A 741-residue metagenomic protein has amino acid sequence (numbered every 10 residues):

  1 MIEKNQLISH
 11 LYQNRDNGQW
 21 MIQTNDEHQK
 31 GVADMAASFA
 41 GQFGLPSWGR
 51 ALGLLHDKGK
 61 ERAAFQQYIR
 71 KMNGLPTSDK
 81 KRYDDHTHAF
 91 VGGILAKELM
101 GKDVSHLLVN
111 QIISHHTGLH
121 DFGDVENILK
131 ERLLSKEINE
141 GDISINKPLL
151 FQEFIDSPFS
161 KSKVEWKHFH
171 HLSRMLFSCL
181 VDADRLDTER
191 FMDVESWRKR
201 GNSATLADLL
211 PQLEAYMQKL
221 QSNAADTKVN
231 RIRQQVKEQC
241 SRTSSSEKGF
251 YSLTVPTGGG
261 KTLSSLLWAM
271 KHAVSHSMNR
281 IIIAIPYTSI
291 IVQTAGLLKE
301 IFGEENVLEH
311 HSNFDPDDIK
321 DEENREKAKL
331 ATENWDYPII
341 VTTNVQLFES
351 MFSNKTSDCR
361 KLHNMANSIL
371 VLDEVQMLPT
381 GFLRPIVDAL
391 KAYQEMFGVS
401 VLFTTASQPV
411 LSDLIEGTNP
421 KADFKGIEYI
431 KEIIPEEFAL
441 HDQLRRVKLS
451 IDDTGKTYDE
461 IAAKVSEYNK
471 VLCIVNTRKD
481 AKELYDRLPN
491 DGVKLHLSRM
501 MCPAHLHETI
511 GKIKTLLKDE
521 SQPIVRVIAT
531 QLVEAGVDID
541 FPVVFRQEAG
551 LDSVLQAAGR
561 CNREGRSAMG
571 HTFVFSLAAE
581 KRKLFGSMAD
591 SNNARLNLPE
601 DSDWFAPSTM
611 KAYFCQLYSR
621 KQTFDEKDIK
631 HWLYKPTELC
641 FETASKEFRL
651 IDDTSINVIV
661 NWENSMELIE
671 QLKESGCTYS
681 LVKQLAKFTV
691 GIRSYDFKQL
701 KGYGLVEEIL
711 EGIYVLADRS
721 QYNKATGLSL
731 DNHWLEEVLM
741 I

Functional and structural regions predicted by a protein language model:
I2-A215: Accessory nucleic-acid engagement/destabilization modules that flank
H10-D16, E309-E322, N476-K479, K494-K514 (+1 more regions): Conserved helicase motor
L108, Q394, D459-Y468, I474 (+6 more regions): C-terminal helicase lobe and adjacent C-terminal extensions/tails of nucleic-acid helicase motors
E247-A269: Walker A/P-loop
M270, M278-F302, H311-F314, V410: Conserved Walker A/P-loop ATP-binding site and its immediately adjacent core in helicase/helicase-like ATPase domains
G303-F352: Inter-Walker segment of RecA-like/P-loop motor cores
V345-L347, D358-M396: SF2 helicase catalytic motif II
S407-S466: Interdomain hinge/linker at the junction between the two RecA-like core domains of SF2 helicases
